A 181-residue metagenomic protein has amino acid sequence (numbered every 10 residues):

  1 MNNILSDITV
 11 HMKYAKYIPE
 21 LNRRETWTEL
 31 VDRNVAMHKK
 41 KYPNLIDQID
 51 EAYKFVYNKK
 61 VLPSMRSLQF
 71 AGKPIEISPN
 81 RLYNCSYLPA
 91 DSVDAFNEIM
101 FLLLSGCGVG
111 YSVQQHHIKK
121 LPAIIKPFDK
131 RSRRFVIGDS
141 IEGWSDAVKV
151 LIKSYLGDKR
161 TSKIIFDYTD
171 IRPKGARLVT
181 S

Functional and structural regions predicted by a protein language model:
M1-S181: Extended catalytic cores of very large enzyme megasubunits
